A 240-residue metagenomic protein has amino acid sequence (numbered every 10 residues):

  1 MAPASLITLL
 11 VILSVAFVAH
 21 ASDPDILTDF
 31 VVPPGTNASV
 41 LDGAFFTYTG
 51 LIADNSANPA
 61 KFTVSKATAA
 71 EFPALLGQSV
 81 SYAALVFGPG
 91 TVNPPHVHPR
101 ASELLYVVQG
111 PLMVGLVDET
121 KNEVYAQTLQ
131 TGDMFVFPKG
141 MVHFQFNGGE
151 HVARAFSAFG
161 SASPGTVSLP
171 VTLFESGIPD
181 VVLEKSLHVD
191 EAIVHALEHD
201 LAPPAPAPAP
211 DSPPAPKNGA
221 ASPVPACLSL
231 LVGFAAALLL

Functional and structural regions predicted by a protein language model:
M1-V11, G219-L230, L238-L240: Classical eukaryotic N-terminal signal peptides for Sec-dependent ER targeting/secretion, especially the positively
P3-A83, P94, V194-P204: A short, N-terminal "cap"/entry segment at the start of jelly-roll beta-barrel domains of the cupin/DSBH fold
L6, K139-T166: Ligand-binding loop in jelly-roll beta-barrel domains
G77, E119-K139: Short acidic-glycine-tyrosine-enriched beta hairpin
G88-V92, H98-T120, T131: Glycine- and acidic-residue-biased ligand/ion/polar-headgroup-sensing regions
N93-H96, V114-L116, Q127, F137 (+1 more regions): Short beta-strand His + acidic residue motifs that chelate non-heme Fe in jelly-roll/DSBH and cupin folds
R154-D200: C-terminal folded domains that constitute the principal catalytic or ligand-binding module of multi-domain proteins
E191-L228: C-terminal GPI-anchoring signal of eukaryotic secretory precursors
